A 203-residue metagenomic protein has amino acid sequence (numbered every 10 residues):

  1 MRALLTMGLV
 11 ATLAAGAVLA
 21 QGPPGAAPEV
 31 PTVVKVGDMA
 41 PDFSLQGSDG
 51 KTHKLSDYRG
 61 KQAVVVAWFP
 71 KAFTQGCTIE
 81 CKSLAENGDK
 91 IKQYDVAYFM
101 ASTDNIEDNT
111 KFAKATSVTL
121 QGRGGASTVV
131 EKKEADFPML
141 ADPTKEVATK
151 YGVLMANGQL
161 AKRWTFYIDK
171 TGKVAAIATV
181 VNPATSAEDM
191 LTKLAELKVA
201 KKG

Functional and structural regions predicted by a protein language model:
M1-L4: Positively charged n-region of N-terminal signal peptides that target proteins for export
T6-G16: Bacterial N-terminal signal peptides
A20-G203: Chalcogenol-based redox active-site neighborhoods
